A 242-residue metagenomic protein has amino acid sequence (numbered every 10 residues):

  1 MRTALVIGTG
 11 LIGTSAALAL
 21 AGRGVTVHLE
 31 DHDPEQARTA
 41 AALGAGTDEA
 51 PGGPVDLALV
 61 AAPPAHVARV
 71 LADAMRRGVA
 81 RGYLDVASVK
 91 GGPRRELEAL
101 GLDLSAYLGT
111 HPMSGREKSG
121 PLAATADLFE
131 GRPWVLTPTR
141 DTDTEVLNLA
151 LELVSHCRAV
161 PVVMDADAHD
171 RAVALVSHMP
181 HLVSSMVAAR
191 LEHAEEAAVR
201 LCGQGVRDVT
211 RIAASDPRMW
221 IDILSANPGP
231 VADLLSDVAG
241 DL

Functional and structural regions predicted by a protein language model:
M1-D48, L57: NAD(P)+-binding Rossmann beta1-loop-alpha1 motif at the extreme N-terminus of oxidoreductases
T3, T26, A106, P133 (+1 more regions): Residues at the starts of beta-strands that form the adenosine-phosphate
G46-P51, V162-V163: Short acidic-hydrophobic, aromatic-tinged amphipathic segments that line or gate anion-handling sites
A58-L59, L84: N-terminal Rossmann-like NAD(P) cofactor-binding module of classical short-chain dehydrogenase/reductase
A62-P64, S88, P112, V187: Short glycine-/small-residue-rich Rossmann-like dinucleotide-binding loops
V70-L122: Rossmann-like NAD(P)(H) cofactor-binding subdomain of soluble oxidoreductases
A126-A214: Internal alpha-helical scaffold of NAD(P)-dependent oxidoreductase catalytic cores
A197-L242: Interdomain hinge/lid region at the active-site interface of Rossmann-like NAD(P)-dependent oxidoreductases
